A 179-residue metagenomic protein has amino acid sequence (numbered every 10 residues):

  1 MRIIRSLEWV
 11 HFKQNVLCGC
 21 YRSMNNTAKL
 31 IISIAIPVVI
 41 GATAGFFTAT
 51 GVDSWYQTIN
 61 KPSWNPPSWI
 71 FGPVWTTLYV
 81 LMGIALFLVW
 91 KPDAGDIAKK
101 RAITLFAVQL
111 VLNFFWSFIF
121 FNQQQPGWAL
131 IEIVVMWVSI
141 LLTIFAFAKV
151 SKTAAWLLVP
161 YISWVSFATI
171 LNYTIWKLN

Functional and structural regions predicted by a protein language model:
N25-F47: N-terminal signal-anchor transmembrane alpha helix
T50-S63: Membrane-interface helix termini and inter-helical loops of multi-pass transporters
P66-L81, Q125-M136: Membrane-interface loop-to-helix entry segments
V80-S117: Helix-adjacent hinge/juxtasegments
F118-W128, I175-N179: Membrane-interface helix caps and helix-loop-helix hairpins in membrane proteins
F120-P126, T143-A155: Membrane-helix boundary connector in multi-pass membrane proteins
A148-N179: Terminal transmembrane helical module of multi-pass membrane proteins
